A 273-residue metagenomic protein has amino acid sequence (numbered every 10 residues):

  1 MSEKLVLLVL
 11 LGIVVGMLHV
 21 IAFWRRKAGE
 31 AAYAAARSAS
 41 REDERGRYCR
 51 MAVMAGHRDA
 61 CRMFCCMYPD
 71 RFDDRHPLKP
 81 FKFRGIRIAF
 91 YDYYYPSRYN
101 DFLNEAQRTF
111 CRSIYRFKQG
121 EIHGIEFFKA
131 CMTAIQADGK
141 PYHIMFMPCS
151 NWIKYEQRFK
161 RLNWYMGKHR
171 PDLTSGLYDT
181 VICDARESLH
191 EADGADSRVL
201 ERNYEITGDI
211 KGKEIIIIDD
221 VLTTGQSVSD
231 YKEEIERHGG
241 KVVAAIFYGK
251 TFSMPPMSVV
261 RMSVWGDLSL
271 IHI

Functional and structural regions predicted by a protein language model:
M1-L10: Feature marks short, highly hydrophobic, charge-poor N-terminal signal-anchor/signal peptide-like helices that anchor
V15-F23: Alpha-helical transmembrane segments
R26-Y68: Alpha-helical protein-protein interaction scaffolds
R50-V53, R58-H143, V181-K211, T251: Active-site-facing substrate-recognition patch
C149-Q157: Glycine-rich phosphate-binding loops at beta-strand->alpha-helix junctions
R158-W164: Charged helix-capping and loop-helix junction motifs
G176-I182, E187-L270: PRPP/pyrophosphate-binding module of the type I phosphoribosyltransferase fold
